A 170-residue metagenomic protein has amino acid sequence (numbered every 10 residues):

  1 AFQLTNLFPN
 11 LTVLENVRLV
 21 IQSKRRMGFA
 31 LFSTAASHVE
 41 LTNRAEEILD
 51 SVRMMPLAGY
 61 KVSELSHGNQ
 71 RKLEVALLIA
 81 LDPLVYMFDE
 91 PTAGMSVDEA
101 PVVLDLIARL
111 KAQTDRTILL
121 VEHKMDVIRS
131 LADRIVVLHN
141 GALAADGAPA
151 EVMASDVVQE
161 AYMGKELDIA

Functional and structural regions predicted by a protein language model:
F2-A170: Glycine-rich phosphate-binding loops of nucleotide-dependent enzymes
